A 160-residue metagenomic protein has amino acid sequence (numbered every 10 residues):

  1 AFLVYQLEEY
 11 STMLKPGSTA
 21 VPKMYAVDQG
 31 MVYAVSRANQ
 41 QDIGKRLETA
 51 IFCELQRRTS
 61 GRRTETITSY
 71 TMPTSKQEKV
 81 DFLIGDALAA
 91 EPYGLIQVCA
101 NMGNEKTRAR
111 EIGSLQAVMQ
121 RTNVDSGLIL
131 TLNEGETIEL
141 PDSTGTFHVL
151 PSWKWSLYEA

Functional and structural regions predicted by a protein language model:
A1-P92: Accessory nucleic acid-recognition modules appended to NTPase machines
S60-R62, L88, Q116-V124: Arginine/glycine-rich "motif VI" loop of SF2 helicases in the C-terminal RecA-like domain
E78-V80, R110-Q116: A short, acidic, amphipathic alpha-helical segment used as a generic capping/interface helix at domain edges
A89, N101-N104, E134-E136: Short Gly/Pro-enriched loop/turn and capping motifs at secondary-structure junctions
P92-I96, S126: Structural motif
Q97-G103, R108-E111: Terminal-proximal interaction/regulatory segments of ATP-powered molecular machines
D125-T131: Short, hydrophobic beta-strand segments that form beta-sheet elements in well-ordered domains
L132-A160: Domain-level recognition of nuclease-like catalytic cores that cleave nucleotide substrates
